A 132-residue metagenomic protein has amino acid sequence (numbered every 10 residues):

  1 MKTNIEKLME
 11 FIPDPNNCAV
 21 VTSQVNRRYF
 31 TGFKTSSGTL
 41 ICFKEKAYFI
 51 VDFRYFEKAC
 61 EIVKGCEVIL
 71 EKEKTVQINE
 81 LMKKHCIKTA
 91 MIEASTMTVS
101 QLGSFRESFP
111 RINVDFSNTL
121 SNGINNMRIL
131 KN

Functional and structural regions predicted by a protein language model:
M1-H85, L130-N132: N-terminal accessory/capping or targeting/presequence segment of soluble
T3-N4, E73-N132: Flexible, acidic/His-enriched mid-domain "rim/lid" segments that flank
